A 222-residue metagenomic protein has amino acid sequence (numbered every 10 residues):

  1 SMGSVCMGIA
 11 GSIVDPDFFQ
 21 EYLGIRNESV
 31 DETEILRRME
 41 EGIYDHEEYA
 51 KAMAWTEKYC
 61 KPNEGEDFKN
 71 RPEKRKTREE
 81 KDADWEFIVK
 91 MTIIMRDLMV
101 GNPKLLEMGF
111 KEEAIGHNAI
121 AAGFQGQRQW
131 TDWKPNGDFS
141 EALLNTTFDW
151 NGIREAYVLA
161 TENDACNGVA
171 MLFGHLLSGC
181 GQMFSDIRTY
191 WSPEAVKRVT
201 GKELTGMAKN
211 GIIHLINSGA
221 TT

Functional and structural regions predicted by a protein language model:
S1-T222: An N-terminal assembly and electron-transfer interface module characteristic of large anaerobic redox and radical
